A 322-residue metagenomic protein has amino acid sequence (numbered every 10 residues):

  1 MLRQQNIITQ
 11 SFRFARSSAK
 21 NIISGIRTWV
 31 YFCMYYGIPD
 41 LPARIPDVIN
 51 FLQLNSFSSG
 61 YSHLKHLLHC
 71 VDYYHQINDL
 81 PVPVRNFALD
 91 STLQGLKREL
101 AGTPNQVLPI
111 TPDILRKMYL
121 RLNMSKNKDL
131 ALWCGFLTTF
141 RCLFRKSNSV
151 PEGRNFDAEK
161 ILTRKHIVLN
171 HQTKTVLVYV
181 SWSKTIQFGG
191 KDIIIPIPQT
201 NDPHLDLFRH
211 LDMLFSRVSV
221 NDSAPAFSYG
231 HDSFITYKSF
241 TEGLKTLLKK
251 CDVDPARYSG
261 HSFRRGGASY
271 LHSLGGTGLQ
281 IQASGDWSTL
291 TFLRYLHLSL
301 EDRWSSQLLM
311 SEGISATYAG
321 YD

Functional and structural regions predicted by a protein language model:
M1-D322: Extended, non-catalytic subsegments within catalytic or DNA/protein-binding/adaptor domains
